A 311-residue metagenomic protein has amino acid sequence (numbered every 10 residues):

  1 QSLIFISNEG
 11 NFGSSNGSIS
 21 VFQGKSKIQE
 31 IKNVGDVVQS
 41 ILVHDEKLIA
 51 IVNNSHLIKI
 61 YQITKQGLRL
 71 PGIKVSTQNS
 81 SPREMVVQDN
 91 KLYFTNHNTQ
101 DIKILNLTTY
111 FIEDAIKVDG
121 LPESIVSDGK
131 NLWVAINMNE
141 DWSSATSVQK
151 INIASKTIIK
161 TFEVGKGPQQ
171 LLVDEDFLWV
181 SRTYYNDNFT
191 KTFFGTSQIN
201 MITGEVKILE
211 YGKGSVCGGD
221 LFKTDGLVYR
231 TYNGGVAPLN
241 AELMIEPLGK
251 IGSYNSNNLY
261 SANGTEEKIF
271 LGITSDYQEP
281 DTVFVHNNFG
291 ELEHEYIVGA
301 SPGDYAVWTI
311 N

Functional and structural regions predicted by a protein language model:
Q1-N311: Predominantly soluble domains enriched in secretory-pathway, periplasmic, or organellar proteins
